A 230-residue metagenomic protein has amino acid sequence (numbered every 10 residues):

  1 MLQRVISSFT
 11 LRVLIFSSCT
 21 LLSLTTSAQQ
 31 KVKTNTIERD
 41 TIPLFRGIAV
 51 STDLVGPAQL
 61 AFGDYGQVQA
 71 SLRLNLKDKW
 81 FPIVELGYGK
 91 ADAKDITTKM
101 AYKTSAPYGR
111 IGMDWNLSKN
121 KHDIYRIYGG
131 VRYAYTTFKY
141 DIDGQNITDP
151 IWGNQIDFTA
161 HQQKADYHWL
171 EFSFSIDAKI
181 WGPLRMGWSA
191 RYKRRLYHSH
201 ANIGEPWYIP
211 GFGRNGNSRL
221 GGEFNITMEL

Functional and structural regions predicted by a protein language model:
M1-I42: Cleavable N-terminal export/targeting peptides
T26-N75, N225-L230: Short glycine/proline- and aromatic-enriched beta-strand/turn motifs that initiate or cap beta-hairpins
T36-R46, K79, S118-R126, I180-M186: Short loop/turn motifs that connect adjacent beta-strands in outer-membrane beta-barrel proteins
R46, D64-V68, S105-G109, Y125 (+2 more regions): Residues that define the transmembrane beta-barrel architecture of outer-membrane proteins
I48-G56, V84-Y88, G129-Y135, W188-R194 (+1 more regions): Transmembrane beta-barrel strands of outer-membrane/channel proteins
R73-N75, D114-N120, D177-K179, T227-E229: Structural signature of outer-membrane beta-barrel channels/translocons
W80, E85-G153: Gram-negative (and chloroplast) outer-membrane scaffold detector with strong preference for beta-barrel transmembrane
R132-G221, N225-L230: Outer-membrane beta-barrel transmembrane domain signature
